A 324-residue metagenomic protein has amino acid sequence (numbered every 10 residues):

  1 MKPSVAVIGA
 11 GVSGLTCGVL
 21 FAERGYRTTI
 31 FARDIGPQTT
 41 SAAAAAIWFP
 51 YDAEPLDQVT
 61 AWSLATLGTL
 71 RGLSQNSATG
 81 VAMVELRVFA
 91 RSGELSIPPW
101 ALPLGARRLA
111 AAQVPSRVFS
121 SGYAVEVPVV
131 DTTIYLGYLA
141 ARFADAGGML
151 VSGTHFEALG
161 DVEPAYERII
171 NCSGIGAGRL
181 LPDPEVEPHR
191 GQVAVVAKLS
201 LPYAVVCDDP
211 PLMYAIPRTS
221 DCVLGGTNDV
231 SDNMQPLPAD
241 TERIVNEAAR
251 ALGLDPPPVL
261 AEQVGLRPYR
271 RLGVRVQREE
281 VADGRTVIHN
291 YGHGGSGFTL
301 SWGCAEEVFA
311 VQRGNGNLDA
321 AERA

Functional and structural regions predicted by a protein language model:
P3-T29: N-terminal Rossmann-like FAD-binding beta1-loop-alpha1 element of flavoenzymes
T16, E163-A261: Flavin-dependent oxidoreductases
E23-A42: Glycine-rich FAD pyrophosphate-binding loop
Q38-A53: Short, conserved active-site loops that position catalytic residues or coordinate cofactors/metal ions across diverse
P55-A65, G122-Y138, P236-A239, T299-L300: Short beta-strand to alpha-helix junction loop
G68-A146, R271-R275: Flavin (FAD/FMN) cofactor-binding and adjacent substrate-gating region of FAD-dependent oxidoreductase domains
Y138, L260-A324: C-terminal catalytic lobe of FAD-dependent flavoproteins
G148-V162: A conserved short coil-to-beta-strand element within the FAD-binding core of flavoproteins
